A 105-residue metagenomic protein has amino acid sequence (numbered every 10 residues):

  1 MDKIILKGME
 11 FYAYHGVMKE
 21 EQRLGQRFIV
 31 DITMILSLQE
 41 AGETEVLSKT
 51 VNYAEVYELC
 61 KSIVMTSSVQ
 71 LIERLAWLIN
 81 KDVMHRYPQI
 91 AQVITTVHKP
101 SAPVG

Functional and structural regions predicted by a protein language model:
M1-G105: N-terminal, polar/charged subdomain of small-to-medium soluble alpha/beta proteins
